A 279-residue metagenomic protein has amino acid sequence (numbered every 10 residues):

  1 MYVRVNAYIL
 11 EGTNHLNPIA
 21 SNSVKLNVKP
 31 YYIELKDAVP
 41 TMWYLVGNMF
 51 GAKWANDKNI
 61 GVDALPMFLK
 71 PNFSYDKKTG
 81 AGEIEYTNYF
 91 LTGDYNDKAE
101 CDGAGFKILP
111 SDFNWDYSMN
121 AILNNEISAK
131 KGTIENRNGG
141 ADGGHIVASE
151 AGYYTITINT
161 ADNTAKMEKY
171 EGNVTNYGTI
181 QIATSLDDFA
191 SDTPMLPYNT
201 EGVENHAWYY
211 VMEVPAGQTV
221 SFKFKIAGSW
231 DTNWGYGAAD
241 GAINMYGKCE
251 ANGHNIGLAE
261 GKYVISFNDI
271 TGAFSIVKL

Functional and structural regions predicted by a protein language model:
M1-L279: Insoluble glucan recognition modules
